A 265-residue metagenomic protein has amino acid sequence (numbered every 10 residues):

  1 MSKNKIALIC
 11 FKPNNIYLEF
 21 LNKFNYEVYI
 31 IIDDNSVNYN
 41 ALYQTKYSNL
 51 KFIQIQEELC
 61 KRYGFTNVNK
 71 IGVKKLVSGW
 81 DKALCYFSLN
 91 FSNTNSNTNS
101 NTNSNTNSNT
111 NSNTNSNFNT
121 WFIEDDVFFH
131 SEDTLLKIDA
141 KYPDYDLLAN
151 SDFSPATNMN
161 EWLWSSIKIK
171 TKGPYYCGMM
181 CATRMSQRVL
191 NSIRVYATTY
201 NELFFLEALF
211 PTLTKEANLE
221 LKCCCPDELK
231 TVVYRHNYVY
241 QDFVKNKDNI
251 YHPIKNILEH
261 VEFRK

Functional and structural regions predicted by a protein language model:
M1-I16: N-proximal low-complexity "stem/linker" segments adjacent to membrane-targeting elements
P13-N25: Short, well-formed alpha-helical segments that are part of the catalytic scaffolds of diverse glycosyltransferases
Y29-D34: Short internal beta-strands
S36-N93, N117: Active-site-proximal specificity loops/subdomain of glycosyltransferases
T94-N115: Long, low-complexity Q/N-rich tracts
N117-F128: Short beta-strand-to-loop acidic/aromatic patch adjacent to the donor-nucleotide binding site
F128-T212: Conserved catalytic core of nucleotide-sugar-dependent glycosyltransferases
Y196-K265: C-terminal catalytic/acceptor-binding lobe
